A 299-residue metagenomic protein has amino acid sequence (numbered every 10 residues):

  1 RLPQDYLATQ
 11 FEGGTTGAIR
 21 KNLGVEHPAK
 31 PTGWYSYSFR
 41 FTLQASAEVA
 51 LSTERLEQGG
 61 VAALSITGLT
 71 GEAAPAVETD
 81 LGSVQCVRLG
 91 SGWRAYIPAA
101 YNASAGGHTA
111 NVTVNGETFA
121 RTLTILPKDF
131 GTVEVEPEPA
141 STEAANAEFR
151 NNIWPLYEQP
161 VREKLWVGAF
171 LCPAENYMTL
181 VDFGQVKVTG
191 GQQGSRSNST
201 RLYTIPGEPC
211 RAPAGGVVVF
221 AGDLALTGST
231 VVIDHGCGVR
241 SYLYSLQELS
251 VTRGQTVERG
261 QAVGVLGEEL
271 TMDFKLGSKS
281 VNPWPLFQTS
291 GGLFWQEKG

Functional and structural regions predicted by a protein language model:
R1-Y37: Extracellular and organelle-lumenal recognition/adhesion modules and their flexible linkers in secreted
Y35-Y37, W93-I97, T200: Short strand-edge motifs at loop-to-beta-strand transitions and within beta-strands of extracellular beta-rich domains
L43-T122, P127: Cationic-aromatic interfacial patches
T122-T227: Surface-exposed, glycine-biased beta-strand/turn segments
N198, A212-Q247, E269-M272: Zn2+-dependent peptidoglycan hydrolase active-site motif and core
P209-V219, V251-L266: Short, well-structured beta-strand-loop connectors
V231-D234, Q255-G299: Conserved, short, structured surface segments that act as functional micro-motifs
